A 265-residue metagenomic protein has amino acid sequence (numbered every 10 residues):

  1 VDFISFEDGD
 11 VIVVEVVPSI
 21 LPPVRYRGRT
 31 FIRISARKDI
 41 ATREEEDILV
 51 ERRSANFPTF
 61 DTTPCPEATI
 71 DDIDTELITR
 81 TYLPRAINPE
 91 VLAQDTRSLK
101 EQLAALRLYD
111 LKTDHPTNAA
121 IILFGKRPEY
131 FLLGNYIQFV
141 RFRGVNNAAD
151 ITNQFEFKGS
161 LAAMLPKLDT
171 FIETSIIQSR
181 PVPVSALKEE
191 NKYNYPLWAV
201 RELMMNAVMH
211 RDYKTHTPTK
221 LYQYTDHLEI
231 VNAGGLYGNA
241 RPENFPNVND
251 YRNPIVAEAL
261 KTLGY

Functional and structural regions predicted by a protein language model:
V1-L197, R201-Y265: Conserved N-terminal catalytic/coupling substructures associated with nucleotide/phosphate chemistry
